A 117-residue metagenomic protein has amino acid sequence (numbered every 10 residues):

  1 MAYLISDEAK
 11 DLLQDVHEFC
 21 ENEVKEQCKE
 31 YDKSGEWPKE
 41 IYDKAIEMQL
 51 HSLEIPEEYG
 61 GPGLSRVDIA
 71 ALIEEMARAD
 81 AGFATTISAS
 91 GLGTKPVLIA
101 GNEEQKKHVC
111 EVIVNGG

Functional and structural regions predicted by a protein language model:
M1-D11: Intrinsic disorder at enzyme termini
E23-G117: Glycine-rich flavin
